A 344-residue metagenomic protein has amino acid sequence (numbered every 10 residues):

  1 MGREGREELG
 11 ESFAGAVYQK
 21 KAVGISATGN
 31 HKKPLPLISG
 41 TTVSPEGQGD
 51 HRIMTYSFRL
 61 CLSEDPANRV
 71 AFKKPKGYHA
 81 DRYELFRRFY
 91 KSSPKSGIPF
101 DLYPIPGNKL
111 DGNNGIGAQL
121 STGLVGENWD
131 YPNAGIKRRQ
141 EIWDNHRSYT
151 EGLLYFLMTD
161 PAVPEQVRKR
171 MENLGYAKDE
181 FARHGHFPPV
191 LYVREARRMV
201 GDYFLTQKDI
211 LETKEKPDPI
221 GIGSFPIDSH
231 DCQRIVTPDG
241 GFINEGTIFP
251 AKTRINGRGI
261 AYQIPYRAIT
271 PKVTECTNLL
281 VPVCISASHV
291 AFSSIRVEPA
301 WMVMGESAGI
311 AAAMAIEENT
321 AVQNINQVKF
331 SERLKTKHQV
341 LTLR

Functional and structural regions predicted by a protein language model:
M1-R344: Flavin (FAD/FMN)-binding glycine-rich loop and adjacent Rossmann-like elements that form
